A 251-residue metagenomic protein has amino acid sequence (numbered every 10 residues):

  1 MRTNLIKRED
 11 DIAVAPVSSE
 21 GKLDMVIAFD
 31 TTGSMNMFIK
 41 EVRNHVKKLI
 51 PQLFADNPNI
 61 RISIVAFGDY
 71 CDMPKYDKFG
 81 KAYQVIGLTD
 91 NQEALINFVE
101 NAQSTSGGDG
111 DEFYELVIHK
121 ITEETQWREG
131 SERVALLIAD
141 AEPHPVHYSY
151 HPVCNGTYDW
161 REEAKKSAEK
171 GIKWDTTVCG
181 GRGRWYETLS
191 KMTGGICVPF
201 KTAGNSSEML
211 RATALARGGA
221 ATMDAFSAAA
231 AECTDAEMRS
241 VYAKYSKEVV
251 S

Functional and structural regions predicted by a protein language model:
M1-S251: Divalent cation-coordinating acidic motifs and surrounding scaffolds that mediate Ca2+/Mg2+/Mn2+/Zn2+-dependent binding
